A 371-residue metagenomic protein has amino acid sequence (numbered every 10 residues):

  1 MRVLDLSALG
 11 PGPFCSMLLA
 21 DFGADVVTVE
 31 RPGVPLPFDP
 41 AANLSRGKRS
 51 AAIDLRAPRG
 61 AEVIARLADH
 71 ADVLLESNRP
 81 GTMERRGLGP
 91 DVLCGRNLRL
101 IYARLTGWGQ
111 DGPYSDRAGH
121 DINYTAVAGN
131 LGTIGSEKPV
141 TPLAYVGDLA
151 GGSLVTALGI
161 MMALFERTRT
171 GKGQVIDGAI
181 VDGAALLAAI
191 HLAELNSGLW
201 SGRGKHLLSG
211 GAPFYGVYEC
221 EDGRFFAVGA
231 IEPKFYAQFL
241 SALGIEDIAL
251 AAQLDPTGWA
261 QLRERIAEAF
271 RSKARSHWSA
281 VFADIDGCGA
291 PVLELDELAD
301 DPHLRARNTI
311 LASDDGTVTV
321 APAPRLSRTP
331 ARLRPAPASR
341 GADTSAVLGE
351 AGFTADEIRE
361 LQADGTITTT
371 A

Functional and structural regions predicted by a protein language model:
M1-V34: Conserved small-residue-rich beta-alpha loop and adjacent elements that most often cradle the phosphate/pyrophosphate
L4, L44-G95: A structured beta-alpha segment of the ubiquitous adenosine-cofactor-binding alpha/beta core
A8, L55, R79-P80, T106-G107 (+1 more regions): Short glycine-/small-residue-rich Rossmann-like dinucleotide-binding loops
L18, F22, E84-F226, A230-I231: Active-site-adjacent "lid/gating" segments in soluble enzymes
L67-H70, G119, D284: Alpha-helix C-terminal capping/helix-to-coil transition sites in glycosyltransferase folds
S209, F214-G289: Aromatic-enriched alpha-helical interface/lid elements that frame and gate functional surfaces
A283-R334: A glycine-rich dinucleotide-binding beta-alpha-beta segment and adjacent secondary-structure elements that constitute
D314-E360: Flexible, small-/acidic-enriched active-site or ligand-binding loops
